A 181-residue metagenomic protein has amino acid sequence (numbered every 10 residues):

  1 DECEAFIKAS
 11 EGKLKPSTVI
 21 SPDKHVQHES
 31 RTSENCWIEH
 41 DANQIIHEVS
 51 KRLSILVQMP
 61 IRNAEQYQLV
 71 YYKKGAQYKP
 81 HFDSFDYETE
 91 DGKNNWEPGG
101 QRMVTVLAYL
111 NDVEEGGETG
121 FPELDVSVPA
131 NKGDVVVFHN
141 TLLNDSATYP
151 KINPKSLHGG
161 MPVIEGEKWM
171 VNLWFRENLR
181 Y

Functional and structural regions predicted by a protein language model:
D1-Y181: Fe(II)/2-oxoglutarate oxygenase catalytic core
